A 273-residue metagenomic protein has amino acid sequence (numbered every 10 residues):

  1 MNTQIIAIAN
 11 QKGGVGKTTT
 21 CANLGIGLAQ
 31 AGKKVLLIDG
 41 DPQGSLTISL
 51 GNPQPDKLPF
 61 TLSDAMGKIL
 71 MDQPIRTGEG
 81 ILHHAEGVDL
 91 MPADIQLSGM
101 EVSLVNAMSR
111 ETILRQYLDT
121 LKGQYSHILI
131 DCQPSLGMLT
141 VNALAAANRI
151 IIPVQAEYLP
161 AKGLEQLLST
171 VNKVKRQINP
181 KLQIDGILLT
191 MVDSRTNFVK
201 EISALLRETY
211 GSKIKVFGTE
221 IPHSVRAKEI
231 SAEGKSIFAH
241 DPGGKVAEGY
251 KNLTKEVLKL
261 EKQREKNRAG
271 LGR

Functional and structural regions predicted by a protein language model:
M1-R273: P-loop NTP-binding core
